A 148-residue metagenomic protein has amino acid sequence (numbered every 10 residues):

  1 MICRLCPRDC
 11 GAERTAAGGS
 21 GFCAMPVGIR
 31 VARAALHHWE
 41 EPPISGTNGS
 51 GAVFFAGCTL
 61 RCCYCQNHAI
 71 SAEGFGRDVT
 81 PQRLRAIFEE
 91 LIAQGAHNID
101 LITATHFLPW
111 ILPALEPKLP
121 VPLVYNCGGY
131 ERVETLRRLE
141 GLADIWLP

Functional and structural regions predicted by a protein language model:
I2-T59, C63, N67-A72: N-terminal [4Fe-4S]-dependent radical SAM core
E41, S45, G49-A52, N67-P148: Core AdoMet radical
